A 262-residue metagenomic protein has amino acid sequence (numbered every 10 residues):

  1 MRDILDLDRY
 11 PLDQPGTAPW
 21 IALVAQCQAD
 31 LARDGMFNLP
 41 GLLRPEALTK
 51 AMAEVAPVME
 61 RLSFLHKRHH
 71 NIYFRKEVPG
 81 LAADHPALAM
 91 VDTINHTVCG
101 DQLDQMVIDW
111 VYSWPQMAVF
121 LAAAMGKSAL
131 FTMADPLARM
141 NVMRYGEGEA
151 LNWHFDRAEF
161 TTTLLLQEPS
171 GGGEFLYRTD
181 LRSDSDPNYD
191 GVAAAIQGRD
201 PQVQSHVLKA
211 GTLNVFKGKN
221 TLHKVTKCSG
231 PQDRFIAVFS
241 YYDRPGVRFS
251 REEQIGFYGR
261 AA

Functional and structural regions predicted by a protein language model:
M1-R33, A261-A262: Fe(II)/2-oxoglutarate
F37-L43: Short amphipathic
L43, L166, Y241-D243: Short beta-strand segments enriched in hydrophobic/aromatic residues within well-folded beta-rich domains
L43-R44, A53-E54, V58-L62, L81-D135: Signature of the catalytic double-stranded beta-helix
K50, V58, L62-I72: N-terminal low-complexity, intrinsically disordered segments
K67-K76, L137-R139: Short, glycine/charge-rich beta-strand/loop segments that flank catalytic centers and engage negatively charged groups
D101-D109, A118-L213: Catalytic core of non-heme Fe(II) oxygenases with the double-stranded beta-helix
E174-D180, D184-A262: Catalytic core of Fe(II)/2-oxoglutarate
